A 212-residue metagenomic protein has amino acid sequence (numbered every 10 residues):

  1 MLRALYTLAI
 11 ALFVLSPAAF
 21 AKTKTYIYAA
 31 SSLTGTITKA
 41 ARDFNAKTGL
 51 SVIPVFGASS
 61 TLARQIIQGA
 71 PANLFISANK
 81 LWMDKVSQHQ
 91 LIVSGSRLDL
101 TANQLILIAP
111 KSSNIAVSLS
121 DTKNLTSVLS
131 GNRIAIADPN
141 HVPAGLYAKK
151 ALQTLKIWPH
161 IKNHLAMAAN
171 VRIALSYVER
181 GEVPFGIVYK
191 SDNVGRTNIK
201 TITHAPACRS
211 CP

Functional and structural regions predicted by a protein language model:
M1-L2: N-terminal secretory signal peptides that target proteins for export/translocation
L5-S16: Bacterial N-terminal signal peptides
F20-A70, N79-K80, D84-H89, V93-N103 (+1 more regions): Exported/periplasmic ABC-transporter solute-binding proteins
I76: Short active-site segment of divalent metal-dependent hydrolases/proteases that encodes the spacing between
